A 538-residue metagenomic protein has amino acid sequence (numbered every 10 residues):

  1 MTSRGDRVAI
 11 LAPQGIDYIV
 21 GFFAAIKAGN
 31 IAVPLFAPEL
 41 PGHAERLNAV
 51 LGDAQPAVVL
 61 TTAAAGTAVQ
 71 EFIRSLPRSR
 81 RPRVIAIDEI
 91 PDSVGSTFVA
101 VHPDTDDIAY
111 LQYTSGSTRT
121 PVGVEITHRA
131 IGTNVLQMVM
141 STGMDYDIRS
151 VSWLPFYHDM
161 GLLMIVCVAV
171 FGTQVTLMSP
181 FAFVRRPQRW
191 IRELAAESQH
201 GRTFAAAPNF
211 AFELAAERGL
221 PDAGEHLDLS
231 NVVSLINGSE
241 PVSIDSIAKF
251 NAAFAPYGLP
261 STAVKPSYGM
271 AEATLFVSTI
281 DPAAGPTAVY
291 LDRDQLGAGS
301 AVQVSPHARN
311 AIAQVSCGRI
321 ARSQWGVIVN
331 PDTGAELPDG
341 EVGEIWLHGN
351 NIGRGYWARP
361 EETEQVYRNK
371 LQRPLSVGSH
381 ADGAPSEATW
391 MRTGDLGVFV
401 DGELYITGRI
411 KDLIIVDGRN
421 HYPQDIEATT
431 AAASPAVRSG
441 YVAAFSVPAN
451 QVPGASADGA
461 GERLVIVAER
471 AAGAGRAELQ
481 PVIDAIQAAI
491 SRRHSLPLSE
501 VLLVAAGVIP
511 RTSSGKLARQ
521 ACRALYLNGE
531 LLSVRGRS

Functional and structural regions predicted by a protein language model:
M1-P41, S152-P155, N420: Conserved AMP-binding/adenylate-forming
P13, T61-A68, D88-I90, H200-A252 (+3 more regions): Adenylate-forming
A28-V94, P208-N209: Structural core segment of the AMP-binding/adenylate-forming
R83-I87, A443-S446, V465-I466, Q487-S538: Conserved C-terminal "lid"/linker of ANL adenylate-forming enzymes
V84-A86, D92-Y113, R119-T120, N134 (+1 more regions): Conserved pre-ATP/AMP-binding loop-to-beta segment of ANL
G132-R149, D159-T203, R218: Conserved AMP-binding/adenylation subdomain of ANL enzymes
A205, G349, R354-A358, Q365 (+2 more regions): AMP-binding/adenylate-forming catalytic core of the ANL superfamily
V233-L235, V242-E403, K411-L413: Conserved AMP-binding/adenylate-forming
